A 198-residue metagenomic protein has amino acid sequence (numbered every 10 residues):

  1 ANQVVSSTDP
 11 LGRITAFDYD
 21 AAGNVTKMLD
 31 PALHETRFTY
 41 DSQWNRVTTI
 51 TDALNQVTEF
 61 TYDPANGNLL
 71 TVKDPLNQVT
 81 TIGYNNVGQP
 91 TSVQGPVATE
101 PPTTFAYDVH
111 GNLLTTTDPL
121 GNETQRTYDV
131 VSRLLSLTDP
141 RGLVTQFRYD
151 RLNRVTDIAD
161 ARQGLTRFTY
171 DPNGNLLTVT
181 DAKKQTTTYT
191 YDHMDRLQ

Functional and structural regions predicted by a protein language model:
Q3-D9, R13-D30, H34-D41, N45-D52 (+6 more regions): Beta-strand elements of repeat-based all-beta scaffolds
